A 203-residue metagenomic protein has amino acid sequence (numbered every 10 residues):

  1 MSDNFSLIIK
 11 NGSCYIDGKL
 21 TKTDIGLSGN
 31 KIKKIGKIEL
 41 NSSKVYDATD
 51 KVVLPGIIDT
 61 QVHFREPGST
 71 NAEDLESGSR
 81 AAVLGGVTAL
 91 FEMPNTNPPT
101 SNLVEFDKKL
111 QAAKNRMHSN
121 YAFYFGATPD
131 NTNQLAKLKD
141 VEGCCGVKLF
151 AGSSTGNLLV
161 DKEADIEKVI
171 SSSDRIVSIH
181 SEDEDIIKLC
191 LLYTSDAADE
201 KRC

Functional and structural regions predicted by a protein language model:
S2-P55: Histidine-rich, glycine-flanked metal-binding segment
D3-F5, N41-S43, T49, G85-T88 (+3 more regions): Short coil/turn connectors at secondary-structure junctions
G12, N30, D50, Q61 (+5 more regions): Divalent metal-coordination and catalytic microenvironments
D17, P55, R65-P67, P98 (+3 more regions): Conserved protein kinase catalytic core
K51-R116: Metal-associated gating/positioning segment near the N- to mid-region
T96-D107, A112-S195: Histidine/acidic-residue-rich, glycine-tolerant segments that coordinate divalent metal ions
Y193-C203: Single conserved hydrophobic/aromatic residue that forms the stacking wall/gate of nucleotide- or nucleobase-binding
